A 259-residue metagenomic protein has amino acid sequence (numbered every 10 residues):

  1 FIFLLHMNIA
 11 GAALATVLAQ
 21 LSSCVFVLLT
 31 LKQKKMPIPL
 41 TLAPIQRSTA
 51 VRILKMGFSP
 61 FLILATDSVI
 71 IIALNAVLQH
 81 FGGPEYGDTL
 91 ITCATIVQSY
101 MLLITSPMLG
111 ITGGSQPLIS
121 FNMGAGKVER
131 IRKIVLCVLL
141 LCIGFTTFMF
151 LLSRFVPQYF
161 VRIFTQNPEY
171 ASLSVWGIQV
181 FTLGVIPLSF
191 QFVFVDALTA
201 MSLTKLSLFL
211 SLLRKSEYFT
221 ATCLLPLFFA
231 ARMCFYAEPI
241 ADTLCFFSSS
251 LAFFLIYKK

Functional and structural regions predicted by a protein language model:
I2-M7, A65-V97, L103, F121 (+2 more regions): Helix-terminus/linker motif at the lipid-water interface of multi-pass membrane proteins
F3-L4, L28, I72, A76-V77 (+4 more regions): Alpha-helical transmembrane segments of multipass membrane proteins
L4-F58, I119-G184, L225-K259: Short alpha-helical transmembrane segments in multi-pass integral membrane proteins
R52-L64, S68, I72, A76 (+3 more regions): Residue-level signature of transmembrane alpha-helical cores of multipass secondary-active transporters and flippases
N75, I91-L151, F155-P157, L188-L210: Small-residue-rich hydrophobic transmembrane alpha-helices
S99-Y100, L212-A221: Small-residue-enriched core segments of transmembrane alpha-helices in multipass membrane transport and channel
